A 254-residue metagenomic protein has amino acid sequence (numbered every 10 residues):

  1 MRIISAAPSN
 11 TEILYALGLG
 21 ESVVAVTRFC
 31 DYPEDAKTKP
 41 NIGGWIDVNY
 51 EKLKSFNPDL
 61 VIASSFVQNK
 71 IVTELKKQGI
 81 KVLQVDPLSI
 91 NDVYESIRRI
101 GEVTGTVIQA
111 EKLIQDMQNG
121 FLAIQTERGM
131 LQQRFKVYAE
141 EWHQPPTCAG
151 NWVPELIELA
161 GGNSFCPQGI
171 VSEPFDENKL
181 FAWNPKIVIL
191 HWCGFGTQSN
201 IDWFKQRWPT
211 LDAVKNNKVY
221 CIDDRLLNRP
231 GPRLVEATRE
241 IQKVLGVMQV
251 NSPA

Functional and structural regions predicted by a protein language model:
M1-A254: N-terminal ligand-binding lobe of clamshell/alpha-beta domains
